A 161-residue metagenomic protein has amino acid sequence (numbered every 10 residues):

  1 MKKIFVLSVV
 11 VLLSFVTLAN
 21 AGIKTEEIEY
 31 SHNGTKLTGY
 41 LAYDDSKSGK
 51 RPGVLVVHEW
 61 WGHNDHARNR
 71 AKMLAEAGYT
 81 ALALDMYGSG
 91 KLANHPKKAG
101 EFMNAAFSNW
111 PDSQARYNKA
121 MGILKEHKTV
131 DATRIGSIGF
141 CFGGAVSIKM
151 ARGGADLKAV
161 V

Functional and structural regions predicted by a protein language model:
M1-I4: Positively charged n-region of N-terminal signal peptides that target proteins for export
V6-V16: Bacterial N-terminal signal peptides
S8-V9, E76, A155: A periodicity- and composition-biased signal for non-globular, repetitive helical segments
V10, F102, A106, K149: Generic anion/oxyanion-binding catalytic loop in active/binding sites
T17-A21: Sec/Tat signal peptide C-region and signal peptidase I cleavage site
I23-T25: Short beta-strand-initiation
E27-T129: Serine-hydrolase catalytic machinery in alpha/beta-hydrolase-like enzymes
Y117-V161: Primarily recognizes the serine-hydrolase "nucleophile elbow" in alpha/beta-hydrolase and SGNH/GDSL folds
